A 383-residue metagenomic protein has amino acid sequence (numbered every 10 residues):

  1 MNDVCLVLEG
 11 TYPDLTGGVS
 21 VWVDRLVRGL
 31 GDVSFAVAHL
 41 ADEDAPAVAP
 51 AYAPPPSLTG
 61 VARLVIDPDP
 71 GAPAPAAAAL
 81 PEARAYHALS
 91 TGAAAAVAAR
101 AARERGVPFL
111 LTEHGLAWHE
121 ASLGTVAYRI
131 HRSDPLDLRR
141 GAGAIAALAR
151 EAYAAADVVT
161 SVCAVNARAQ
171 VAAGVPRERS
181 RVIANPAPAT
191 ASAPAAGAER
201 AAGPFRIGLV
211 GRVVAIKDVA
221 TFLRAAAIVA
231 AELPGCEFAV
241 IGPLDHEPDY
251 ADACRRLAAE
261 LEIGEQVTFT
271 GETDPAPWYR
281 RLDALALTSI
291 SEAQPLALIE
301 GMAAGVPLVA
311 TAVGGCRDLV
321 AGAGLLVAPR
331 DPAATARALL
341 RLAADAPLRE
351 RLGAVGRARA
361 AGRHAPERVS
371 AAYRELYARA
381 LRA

Functional and structural regions predicted by a protein language model:
G29, A36-E82: A conserved catalytic-core segment of Leloir-type glycosyltransferases
S133-D134, A251-E272: Nucleotide-activated donor-binding/catalytic signature segment of Leloir-type glycosyltransferases, i.e., the conserved
V165, P186: Carbohydrate-associated surface elements
A189-I228, A239: Conserved donor-binding/catalytic core segment of Leloir-type glycosyltransferases
E237-R256: Glycosyltransferase donor-sugar binding loop
I290: Aromatic "clamp/platform" in nucleotide-sugar-dependent glycosyltransferases that forms part of the donor/acceptor
P307-A310: Short hydrophobic beta-strand element within catalytic cores of glycosyltransferases and related nucleotide-activated
L325-P332, R341-P347, G362: Conserved acidic donor-binding segment of nucleotide-sugar-dependent glycosyltransferases
